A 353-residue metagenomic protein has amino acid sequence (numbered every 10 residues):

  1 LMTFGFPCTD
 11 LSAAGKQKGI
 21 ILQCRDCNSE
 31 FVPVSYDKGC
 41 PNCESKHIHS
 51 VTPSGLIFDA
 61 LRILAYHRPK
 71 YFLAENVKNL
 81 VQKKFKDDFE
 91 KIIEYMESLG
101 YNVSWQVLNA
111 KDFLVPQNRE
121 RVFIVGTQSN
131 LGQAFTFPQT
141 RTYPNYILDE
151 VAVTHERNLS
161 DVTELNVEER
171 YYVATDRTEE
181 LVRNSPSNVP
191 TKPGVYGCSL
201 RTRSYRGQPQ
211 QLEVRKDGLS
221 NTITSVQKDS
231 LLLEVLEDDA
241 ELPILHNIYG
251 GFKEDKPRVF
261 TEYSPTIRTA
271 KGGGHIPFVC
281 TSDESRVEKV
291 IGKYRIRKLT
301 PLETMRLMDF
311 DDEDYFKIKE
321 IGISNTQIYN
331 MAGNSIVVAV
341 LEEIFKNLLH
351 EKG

Functional and structural regions predicted by a protein language model:
L1-A14: Conserved adenosine/adenylate-binding substructure
P7, Q17, G274-H275, S335: Gly/Ser/Thr-rich beta-alpha loop segments that engage phosphate groups in nucleotides
L11-G272, T281-E288: Class I S-adenosyl-L-methionine
Y294-G322: FAD-binding beta-loop-beta segment adjacent to the flavin cofactor pocket
L307, N330-L348: Cytochrome P450 heme-iron axial ligand motif
S324-Y329: Short pre-catalytic strand/loop immediately N-terminal to key active-site residues, enriched for Gly-Thr
L349-G353: Generic C-terminal helix-cap and adjacent flexible tail
